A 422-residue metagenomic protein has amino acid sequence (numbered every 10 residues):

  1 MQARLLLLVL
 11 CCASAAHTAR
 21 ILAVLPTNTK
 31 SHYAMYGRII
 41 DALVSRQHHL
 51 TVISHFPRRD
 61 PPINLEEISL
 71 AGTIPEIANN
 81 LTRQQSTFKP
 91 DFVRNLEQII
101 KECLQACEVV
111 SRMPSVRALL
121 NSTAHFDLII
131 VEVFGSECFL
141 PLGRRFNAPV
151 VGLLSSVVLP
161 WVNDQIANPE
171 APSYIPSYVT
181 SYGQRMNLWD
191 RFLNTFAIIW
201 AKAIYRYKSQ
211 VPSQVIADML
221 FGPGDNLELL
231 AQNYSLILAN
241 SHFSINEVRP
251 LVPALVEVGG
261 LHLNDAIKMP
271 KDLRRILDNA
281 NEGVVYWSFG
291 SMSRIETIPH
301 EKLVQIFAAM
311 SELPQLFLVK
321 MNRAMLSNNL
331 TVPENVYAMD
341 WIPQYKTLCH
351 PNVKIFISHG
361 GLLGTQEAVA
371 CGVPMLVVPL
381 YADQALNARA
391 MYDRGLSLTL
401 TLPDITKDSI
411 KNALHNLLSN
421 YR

Functional and structural regions predicted by a protein language model:
L5-P90, N121-A124, L140, R144-R145 (+7 more regions): Signal-peptide-cleavage-adjacent N-terminal segments of secreted and extracellular proteins
M35, Q232-N233, E247-T331: Conserved catalytic-core segment of nucleotide-activated headgroup transferases in glycan assembly
I39, Q105-R185, F243-I245: Conserved nucleotide-sugar donor-interacting segment of glycosyltransferase catalytic cores, predominantly GT-B
N80-C138, R185-E228, Q232-N233: Conserved nucleotide-sugar donor-binding subdomain of glycosyltransferases
V131, D340-A388: A donor-sugar binding/catalytic signature common to diverse glycosyltransferases and related nucleotide-sugar
R144, A368-V369, Y392: Short alpha-helix at the nucleotide-sugar/activated-sugar donor binding site of glycosyltransferases and closely
M325-K346: Nucleotide-activated donor-binding/catalytic signature segment of Leloir-type glycosyltransferases, i.e., the conserved
A382-A413: Change "using UDP/GDP/dTDP sugars" to "using nucleotide sugars
